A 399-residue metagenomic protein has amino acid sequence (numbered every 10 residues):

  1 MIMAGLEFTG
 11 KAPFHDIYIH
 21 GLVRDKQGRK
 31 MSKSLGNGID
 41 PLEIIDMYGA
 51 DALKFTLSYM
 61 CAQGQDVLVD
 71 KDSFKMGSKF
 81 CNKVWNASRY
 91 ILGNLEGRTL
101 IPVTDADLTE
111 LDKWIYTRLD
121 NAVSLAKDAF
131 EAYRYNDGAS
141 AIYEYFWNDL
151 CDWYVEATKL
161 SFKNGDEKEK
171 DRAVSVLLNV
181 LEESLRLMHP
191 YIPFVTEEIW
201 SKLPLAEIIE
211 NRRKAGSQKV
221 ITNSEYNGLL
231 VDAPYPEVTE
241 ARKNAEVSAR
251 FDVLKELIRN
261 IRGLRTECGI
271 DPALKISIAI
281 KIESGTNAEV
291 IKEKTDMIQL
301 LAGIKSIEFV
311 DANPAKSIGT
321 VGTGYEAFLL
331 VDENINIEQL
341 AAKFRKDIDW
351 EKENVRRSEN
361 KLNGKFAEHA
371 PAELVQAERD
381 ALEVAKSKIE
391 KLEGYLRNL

Functional and structural regions predicted by a protein language model:
M1-F8, I142: Alpha-helical support elements that line or immediately flank enzyme active sites and cofactor-binding pockets
I17, A52-M60, S88, I142-F146 (+3 more regions): Short alpha-helical scaffolding segments that buttress acidic/His motifs in well-ordered protein cores
I17, G49, V84, N227-L230: Non-globular disordered terminal and juxtamembrane segments underlying protein topogenesis/assembly
V23-Q27, M31-L108, A206-R212, S217 (+3 more regions): Catalytic adenosine-cofactor/nucleotide-binding cores of aminoacyl-tRNA synthetases and other
S58, G97-K127, E156-R259: Acidic, turn-prone loop/beta-hairpin segments
K75, L203-L399: C-terminal low-complexity, glycine/proline- and small-hydrophobic-enriched intrinsically disordered tails that act as
K79-L92, D112-N121, S140-L160, T320-T323 (+3 more regions): Core structural elements
C81, L119, V123, I142 (+5 more regions): Short amphipathic alpha-helical coiled-coil/interface segments
